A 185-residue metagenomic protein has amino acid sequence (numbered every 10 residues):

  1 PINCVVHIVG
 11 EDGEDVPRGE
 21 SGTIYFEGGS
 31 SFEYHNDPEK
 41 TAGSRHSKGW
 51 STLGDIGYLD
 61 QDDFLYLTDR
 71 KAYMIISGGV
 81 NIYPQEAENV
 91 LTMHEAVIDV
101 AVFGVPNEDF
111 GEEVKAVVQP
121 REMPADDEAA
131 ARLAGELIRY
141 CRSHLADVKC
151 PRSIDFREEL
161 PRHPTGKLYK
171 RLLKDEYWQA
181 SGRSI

Functional and structural regions predicted by a protein language model:
P1, F103-P106, D155: Beta-strand->loop->alpha-helix junctions that form or flank phosphate-binding loops in nucleotide-handling enzymes
P1-V5, P17-G22, S30-E33, A42 (+2 more regions): Conserved ATP-binding loop and adjacent catalytic segment of the adenylate-forming AMP-binding
N3-V5, K48, L53-G54, I98 (+1 more regions): Short loop/turn microsegments at loop-to-beta-strand junctions
D12-D15, F26-G28, F32-E33, K40-G43 (+4 more regions): AMP-binding/adenylate-forming catalytic core of the ANL superfamily
S21, E113, S153: Conserved catalytic motifs of the protein kinase core domain
I154-P164: Short proline/glycine- and acidic-rich turn/helix-capping motifs at secondary-structure junctions
D175-I185: Acidic/polar alpha-helix N-cap and adjacent early helical turns within long charge-rich amphipathic helices/linkers
